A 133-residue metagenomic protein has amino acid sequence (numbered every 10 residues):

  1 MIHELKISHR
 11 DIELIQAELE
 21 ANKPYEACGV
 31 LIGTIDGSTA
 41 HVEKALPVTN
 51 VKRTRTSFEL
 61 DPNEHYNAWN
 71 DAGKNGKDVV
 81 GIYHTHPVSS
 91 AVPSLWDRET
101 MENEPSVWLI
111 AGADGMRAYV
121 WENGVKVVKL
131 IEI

Functional and structural regions predicted by a protein language model:
M1-V79, P87-I133: Conserved beta-strand-loop surface patch within small alpha/beta domains used for substrate/adaptor or ligand engagement
